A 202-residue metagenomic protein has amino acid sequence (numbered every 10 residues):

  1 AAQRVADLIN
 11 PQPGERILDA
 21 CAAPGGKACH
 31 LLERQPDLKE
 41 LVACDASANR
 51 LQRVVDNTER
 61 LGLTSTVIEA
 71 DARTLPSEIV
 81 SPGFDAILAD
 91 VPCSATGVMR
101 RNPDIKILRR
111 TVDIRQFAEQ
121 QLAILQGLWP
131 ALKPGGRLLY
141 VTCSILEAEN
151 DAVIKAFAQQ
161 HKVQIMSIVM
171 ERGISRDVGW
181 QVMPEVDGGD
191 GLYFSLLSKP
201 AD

Functional and structural regions predicted by a protein language model:
A1-D202: S-adenosylmethionine
